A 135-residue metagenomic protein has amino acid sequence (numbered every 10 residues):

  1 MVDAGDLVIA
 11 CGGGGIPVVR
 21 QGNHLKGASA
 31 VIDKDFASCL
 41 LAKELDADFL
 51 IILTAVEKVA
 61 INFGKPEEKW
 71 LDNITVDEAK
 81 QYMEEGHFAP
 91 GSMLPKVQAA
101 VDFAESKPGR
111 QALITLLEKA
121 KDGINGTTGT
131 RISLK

Functional and structural regions predicted by a protein language model:
M1-K135: C-terminal catalytic "cap/lid" subdomain
